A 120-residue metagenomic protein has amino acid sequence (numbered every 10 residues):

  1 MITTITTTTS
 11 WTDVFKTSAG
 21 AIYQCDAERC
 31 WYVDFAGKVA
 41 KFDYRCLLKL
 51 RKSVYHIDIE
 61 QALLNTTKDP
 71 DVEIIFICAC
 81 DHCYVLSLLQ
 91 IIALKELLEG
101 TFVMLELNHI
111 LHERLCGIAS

Functional and structural regions predicted by a protein language model:
M1-S120: Positively charged, low-complexity terminal tracts and the immediately adjacent first secondary-structure elements
